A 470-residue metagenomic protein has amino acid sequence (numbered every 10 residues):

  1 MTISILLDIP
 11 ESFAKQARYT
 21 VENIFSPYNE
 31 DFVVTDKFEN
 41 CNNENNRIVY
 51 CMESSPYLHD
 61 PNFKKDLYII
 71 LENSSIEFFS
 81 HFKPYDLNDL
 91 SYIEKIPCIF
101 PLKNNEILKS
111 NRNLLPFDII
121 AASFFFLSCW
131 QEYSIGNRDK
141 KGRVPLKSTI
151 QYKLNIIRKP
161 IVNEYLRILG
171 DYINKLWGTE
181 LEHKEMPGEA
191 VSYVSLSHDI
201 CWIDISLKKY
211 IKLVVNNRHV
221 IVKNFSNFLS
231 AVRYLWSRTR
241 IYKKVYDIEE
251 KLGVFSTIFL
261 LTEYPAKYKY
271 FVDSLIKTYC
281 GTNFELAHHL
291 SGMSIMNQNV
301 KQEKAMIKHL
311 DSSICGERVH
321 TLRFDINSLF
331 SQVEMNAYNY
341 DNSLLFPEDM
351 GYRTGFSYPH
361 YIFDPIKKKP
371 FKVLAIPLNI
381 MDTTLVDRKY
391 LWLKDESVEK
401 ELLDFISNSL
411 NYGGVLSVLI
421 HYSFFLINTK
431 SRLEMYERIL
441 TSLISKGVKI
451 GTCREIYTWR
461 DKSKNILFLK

Functional and structural regions predicted by a protein language model:
M1-Y270, T354, Y358, P365-K470: Terminal accessory/targeting
A17, F25, S294-K372, V418 (+1 more regions): Catalytic domains of cell-wall/extracellular-matrix polysaccharide-remodeling enzymes, centered on de-N-acetylation
N45-N46, N283, Y338: Short, well-ordered alpha-helix to beta-strand connector turns
D199, H289, V333: Conserved hydrophobic/aromatic pocket- or pore-lining residues that grip, position, or stack substrates in active sites
W202-S206, H219-L229, Y242-S328, L344 (+2 more regions): Metal-dependent polysaccharide deacetylase catalytic core of the NodB/CE4 family, i.e., the active-site-bearing domain
